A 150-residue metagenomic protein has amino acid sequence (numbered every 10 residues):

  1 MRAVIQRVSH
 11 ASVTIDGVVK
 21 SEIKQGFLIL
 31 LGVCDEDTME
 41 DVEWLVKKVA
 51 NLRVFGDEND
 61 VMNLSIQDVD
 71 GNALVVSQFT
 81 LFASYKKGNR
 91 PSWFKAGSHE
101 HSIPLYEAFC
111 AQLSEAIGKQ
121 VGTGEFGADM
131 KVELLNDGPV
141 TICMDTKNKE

Functional and structural regions predicted by a protein language model:
M1-N89, P104-E150: N-terminal, polar/charged subdomain of small-to-medium soluble alpha/beta proteins
K87-H101: A charged helix-plus-loop insertion that forms the helical arch/lid used to bind and gate nucleic-acid substrates
